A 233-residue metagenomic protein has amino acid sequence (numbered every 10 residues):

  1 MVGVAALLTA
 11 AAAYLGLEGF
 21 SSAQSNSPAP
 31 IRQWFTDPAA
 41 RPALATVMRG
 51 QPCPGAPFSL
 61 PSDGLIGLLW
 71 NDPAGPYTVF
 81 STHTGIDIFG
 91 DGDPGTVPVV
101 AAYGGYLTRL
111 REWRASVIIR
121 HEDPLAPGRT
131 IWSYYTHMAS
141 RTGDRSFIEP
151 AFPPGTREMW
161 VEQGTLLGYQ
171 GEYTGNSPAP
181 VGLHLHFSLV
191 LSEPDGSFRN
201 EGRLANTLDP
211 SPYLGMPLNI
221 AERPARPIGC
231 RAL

Functional and structural regions predicted by a protein language model:
M1-G16: Hydrophobic membrane-insertion alpha-helices, especially the h-region of bacterial N-terminal signal peptides
L17-S116, R120-P124, Q163, E172 (+1 more regions): Surface-exposed, glycine-biased beta-strand/turn segments
P30-P38, R129-I131, D144-F147, A151-T165 (+1 more regions): Acidic, glycine-rich catalytic/binding loops that coordinate metals and/or anionic ligands
D87-F89, T136, S188: A cross-family glycoside hydrolase active-site/sugar-binding cleft signature
A101-P154, L183-H184: Zn2+-dependent peptidoglycan hydrolase active-site motif and core
S116, A126, N176, P194-G196: Flexible, glycine-rich phosphate/dinucleotide-binding loops and adjacent beta-alpha linkers at cofactor/substrate
Q170-H184: Active-site loop architecture of trypsin-fold serine endopeptidases
